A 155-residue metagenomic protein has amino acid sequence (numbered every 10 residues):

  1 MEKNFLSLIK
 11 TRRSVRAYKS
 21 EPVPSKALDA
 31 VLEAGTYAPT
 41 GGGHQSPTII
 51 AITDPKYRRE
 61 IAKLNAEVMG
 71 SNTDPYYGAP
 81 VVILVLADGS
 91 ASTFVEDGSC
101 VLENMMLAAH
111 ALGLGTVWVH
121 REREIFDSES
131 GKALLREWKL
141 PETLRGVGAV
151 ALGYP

Functional and structural regions predicted by a protein language model:
M1-P155: Acidic, surface-exposed loops and disordered segments
